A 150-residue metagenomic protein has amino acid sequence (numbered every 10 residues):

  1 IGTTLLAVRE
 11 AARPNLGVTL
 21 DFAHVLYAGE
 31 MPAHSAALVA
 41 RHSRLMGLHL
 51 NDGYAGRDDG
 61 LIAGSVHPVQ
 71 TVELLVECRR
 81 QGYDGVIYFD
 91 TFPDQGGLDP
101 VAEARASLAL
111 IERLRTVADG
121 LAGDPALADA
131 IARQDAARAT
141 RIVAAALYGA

Functional and structural regions predicted by a protein language model:
I1-L20, L26-A150: Histidine-acidic metal/acid-base catalytic patches
